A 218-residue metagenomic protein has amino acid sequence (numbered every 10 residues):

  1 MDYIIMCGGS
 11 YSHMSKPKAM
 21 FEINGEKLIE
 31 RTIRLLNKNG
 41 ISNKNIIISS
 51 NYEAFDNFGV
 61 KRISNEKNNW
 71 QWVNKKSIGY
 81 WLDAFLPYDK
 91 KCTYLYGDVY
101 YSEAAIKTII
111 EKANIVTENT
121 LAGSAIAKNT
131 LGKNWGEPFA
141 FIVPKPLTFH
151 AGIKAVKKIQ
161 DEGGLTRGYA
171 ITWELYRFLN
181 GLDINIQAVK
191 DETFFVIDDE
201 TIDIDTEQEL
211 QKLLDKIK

Functional and structural regions predicted by a protein language model:
M1-K16: N-terminal nucleotide-binding beta1-loop-alpha1 segment
D2-M6, I29, N45-I46: Hydrophobic targeting segments
S10, D98-V99: Active-site metal-binding loops of divalent metal-dependent hydrolases
K27-S42: A short, N-terminal amphipathic alpha-helix
I48-F55: Short, polar loop motifs at secondary-structure junctions
D56-T93, Y100-Y101: Short phosphate-binding loop-to-helix
Y101-D198: Conserved core of the sugar-phosphate nucleotidyltransferase
E192-K218: C-terminal catalytic/acceptor-binding lobe
